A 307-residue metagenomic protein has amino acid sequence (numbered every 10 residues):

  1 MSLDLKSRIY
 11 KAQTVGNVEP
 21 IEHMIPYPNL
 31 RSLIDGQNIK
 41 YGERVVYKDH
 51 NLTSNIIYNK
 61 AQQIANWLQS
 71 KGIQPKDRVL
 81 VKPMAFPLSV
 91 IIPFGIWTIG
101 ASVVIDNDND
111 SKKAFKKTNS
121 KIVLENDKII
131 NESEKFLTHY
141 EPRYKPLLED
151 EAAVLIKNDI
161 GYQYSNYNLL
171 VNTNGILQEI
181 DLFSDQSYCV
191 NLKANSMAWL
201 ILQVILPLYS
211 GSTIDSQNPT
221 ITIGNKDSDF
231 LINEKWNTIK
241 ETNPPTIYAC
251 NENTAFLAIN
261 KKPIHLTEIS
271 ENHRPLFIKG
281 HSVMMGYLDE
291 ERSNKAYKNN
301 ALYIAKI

Functional and structural regions predicted by a protein language model:
M1-L52, I56-K71, I99, N126-D127 (+2 more regions): N-lobe entry segment of adenylate-forming
G42-R44, N55-L80, V171-Q186: ANL superfamily AMP-binding
K48-N51, N66-N107, Q186-M197: Conserved AMP-binding/adenylate-forming
L80-P83, S89-P93, W97-N126, E132 (+3 more regions): Short beta-strand->loop structural element characteristic of the AMP-binding/adenylate-forming
K117-Q178, D229-K262: ANL superfamily adenylate-forming
L170-S187, A194-K235, N243: Conserved AMP-binding/adenylation subdomain of ANL enzymes
S210-T213, T220-G280, M284: Gly/Ser/Thr-rich phosphate-binding loop
F277-I307: Conserved ATP-binding/catalytic segment of the ANL
